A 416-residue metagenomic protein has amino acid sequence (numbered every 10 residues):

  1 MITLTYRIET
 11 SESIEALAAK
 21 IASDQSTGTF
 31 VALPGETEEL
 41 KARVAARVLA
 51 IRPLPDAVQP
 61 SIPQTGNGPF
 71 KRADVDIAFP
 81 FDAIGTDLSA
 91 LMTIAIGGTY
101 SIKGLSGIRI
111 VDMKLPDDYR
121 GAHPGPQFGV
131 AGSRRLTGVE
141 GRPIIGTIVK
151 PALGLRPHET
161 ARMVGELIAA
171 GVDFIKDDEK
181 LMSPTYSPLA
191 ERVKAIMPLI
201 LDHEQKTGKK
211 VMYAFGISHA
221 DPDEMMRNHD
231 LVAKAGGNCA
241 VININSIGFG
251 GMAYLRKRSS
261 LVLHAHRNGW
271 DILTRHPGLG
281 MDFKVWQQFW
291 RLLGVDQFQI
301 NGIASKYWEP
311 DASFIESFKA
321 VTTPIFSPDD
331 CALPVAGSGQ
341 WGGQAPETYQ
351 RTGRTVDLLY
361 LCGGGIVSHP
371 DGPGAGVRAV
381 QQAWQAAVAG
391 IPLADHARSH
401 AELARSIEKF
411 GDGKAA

Functional and structural regions predicted by a protein language model:
M1-I168: N-terminal capping/small domains of soluble enzymes
Y6-E12, P143-R162, M212-E224, G269-M281 (+1 more regions): Active-site mouth loops of central-metabolism enzymes
Q25-S26, K41-L49, S187-F215, F249-W270 (+3 more regions): Alpha-helix-loop-beta-strand connector modules within alpha/beta enzyme cores
P126-L136, L181-H203, P222-E224, I244-S260 (+3 more regions): Active-site-adjacent beta->alpha loops and helix N-cap segments on the catalytic face of soluble alpha/beta enzymes
T147, G154-L181, S187-P188, I200 (+1 more regions): Phosphate-binding glycine-rich loops and their immediate beta-loop-alpha structural context
L167, T348, V380: Conserved, mostly hydrophobic/aromatic
M226-H229, A235-C362: Catalytic alpha/beta core domains of metabolic enzymes, predominantly
G372-A416: Extended, intrinsically disordered, low-complexity segments
